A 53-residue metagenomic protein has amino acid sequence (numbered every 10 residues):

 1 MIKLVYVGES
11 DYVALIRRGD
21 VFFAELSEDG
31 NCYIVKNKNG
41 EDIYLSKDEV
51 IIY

Functional and structural regions predicted by a protein language model:
I2-D48: Basic/aromatic-rich interaction segments and small domains that mediate binding to polyanionic partners
V50-Y53: Short hydrophobic/aromatic patches at helix-to-coil boundaries
